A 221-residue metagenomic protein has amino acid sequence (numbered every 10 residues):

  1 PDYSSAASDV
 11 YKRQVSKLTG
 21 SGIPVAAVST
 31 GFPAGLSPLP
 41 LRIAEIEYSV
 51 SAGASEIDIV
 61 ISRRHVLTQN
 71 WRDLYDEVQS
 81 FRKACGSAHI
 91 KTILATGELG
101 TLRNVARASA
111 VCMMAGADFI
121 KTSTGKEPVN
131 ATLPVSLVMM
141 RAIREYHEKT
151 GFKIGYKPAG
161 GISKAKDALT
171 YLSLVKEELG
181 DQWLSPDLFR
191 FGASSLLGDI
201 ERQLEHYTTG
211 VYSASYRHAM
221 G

Functional and structural regions predicted by a protein language model:
P1-A7, Y11: Single conserved hydrophobic/aromatic residue that forms the stacking wall/gate of nucleotide- or nucleobase-binding
A7, S16, R141, G198 (+1 more regions): Charged/polar, solvent-exposed surface patches and flexible loops
K12-I23, A27-A34, P38-F152, Y156 (+2 more regions): Alpha/beta enzyme core
A159: Terminal helix/beta-alpha structural elements that buttress the NAD(P)+-binding lobe
I162: Short donor-sugar binding/catalytic loops of nucleotide-sugar-dependent glycosyltransferases, especially enzymes
L184-S195, I200: Active-site pocket-lining/capping segments in soluble small-molecule metabolic enzymes
L196, Q203, Y207, A219-G221: Functional cleft and adjacent loop/helix regions within the main domain that mediate ligand binding or catalysis
